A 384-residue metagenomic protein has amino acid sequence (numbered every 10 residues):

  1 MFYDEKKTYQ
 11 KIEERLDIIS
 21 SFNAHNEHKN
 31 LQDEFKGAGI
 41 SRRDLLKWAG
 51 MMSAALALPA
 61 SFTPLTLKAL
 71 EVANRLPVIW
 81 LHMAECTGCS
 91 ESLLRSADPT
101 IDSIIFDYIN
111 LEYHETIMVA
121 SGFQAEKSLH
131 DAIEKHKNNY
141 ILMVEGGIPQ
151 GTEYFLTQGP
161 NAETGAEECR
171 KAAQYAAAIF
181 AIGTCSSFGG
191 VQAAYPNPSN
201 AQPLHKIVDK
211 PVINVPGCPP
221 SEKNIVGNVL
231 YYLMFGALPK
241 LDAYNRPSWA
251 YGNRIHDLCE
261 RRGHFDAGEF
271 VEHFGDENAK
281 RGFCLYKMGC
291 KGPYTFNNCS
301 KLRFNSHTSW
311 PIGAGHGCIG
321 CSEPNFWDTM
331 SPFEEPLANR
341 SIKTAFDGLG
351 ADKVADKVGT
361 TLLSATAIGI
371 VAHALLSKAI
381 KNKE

Functional and structural regions predicted by a protein language model:
M1-I40, K68: N-terminal secretory signal peptides
D44-T66: N-terminal export signals
L70-R75, M83, S90, I101-G217 (+3 more regions): Metabolite-binding pocket within alpha/beta catalytic cores that recognizes anionic/polar moieties
A84-S90, T184, F188, E260 (+2 more regions): Local cysteine-cluster metal-coordination motifs and their immediate loop/turn environment, predominantly Fe-S cluster
L230, M234-R303: A conserved mid-domain beta-alpha-beta active-site/ligand-binding segment of alpha/beta enzyme cores
E277-N278, L302-P311, P332-K343: Short cysteine/histidine-rich metal-coordination sites, predominantly Zn2+-binding motifs
G348-L362: Juxtamembrane/start-of-transmembrane alpha-helix segments at the extracytoplasmic/lumenal side of membrane anchors
A365-K378: Alpha-helical transmembrane segments
